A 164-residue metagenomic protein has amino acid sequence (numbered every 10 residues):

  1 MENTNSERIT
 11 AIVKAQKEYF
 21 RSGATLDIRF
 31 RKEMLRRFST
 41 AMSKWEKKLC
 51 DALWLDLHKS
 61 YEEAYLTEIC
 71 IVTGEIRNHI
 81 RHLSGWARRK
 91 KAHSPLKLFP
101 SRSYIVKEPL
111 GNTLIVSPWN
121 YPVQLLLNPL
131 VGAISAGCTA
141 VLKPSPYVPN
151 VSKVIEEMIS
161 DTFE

Functional and structural regions predicted by a protein language model:
M1-Y104: N-terminal Rossmann-like NAD(P)+-binding subdomain of aldehyde/semialdehyde dehydrogenases
L96-E164: Rossmann-like NAD(P) dinucleotide-binding subdomain of oxidoreductase/dehydrogenase enzymes
